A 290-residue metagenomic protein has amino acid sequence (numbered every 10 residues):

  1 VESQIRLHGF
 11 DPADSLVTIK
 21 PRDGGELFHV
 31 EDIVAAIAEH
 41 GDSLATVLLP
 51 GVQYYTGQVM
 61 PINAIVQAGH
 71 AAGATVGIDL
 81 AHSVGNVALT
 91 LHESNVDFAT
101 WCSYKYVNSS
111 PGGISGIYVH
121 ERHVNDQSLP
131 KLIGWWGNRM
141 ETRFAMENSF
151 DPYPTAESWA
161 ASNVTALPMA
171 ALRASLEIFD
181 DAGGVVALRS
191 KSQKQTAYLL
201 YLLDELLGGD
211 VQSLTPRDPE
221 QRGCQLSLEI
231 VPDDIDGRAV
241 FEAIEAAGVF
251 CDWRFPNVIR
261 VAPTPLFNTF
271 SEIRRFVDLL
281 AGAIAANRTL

Functional and structural regions predicted by a protein language model:
V1-L290: Pyridoxal 5′-phosphate
